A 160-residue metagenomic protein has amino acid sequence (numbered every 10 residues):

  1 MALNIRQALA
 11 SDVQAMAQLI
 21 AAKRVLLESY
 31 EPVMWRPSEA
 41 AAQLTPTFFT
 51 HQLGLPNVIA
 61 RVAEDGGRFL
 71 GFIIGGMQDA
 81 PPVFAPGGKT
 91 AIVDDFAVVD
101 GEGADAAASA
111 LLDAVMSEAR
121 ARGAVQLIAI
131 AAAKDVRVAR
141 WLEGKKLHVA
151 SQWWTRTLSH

Functional and structural regions predicted by a protein language model:
M1-Q14, H160: Conserved N-terminal entry element of GNAT/NAT acetyltransferase domains
V25-F48: Conserved GNAT-fold acetyl-CoA-binding loop/helix
P46-V62, I92, H148: A short helix-loop-beta-strand connector motif used in the catalytic cores of GNAT acetyltransferases and, in some
V62, R68-M77: Conserved beta-strand in the GNAT
D79, V93-A104: A short, internal acetyl-CoA/4′-phosphopantetheine-binding micro-motif in the GNAT/acyltransferase core
D95, A104-S117, G144: Conserved acetyl-CoA-binding loop-helix of GNAT-fold acetyltransferases
R120-I130: Conserved GNAT acetyl-CoA-binding A-motif
I128-V138: Conserved beta-strand-loop-alpha-helix junction that forms the acyl-donor binding cleft
